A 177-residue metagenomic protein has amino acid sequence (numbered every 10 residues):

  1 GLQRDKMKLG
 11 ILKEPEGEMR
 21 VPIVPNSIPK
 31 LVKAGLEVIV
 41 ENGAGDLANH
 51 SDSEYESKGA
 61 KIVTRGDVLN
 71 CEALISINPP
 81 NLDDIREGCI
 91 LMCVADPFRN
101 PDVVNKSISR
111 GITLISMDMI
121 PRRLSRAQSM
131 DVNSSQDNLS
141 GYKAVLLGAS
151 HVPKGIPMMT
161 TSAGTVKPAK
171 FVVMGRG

Functional and structural regions predicted by a protein language model:
Q3-R110: An N-terminal-biased, well-structured beta-alpha scaffold segment characteristic of Rossmann-like dinucleotide-binding
D5-K8, L82-K170: Glycine/serine-rich phosphate-binding loop and adjoining beta1-alpha1 elements at the start of nucleotide-handling
M174-G177: Glycine-rich Rossmann-fold phosphate-binding loop(s) that bind the pyrophosphate of adenine dinucleotide cofactors
